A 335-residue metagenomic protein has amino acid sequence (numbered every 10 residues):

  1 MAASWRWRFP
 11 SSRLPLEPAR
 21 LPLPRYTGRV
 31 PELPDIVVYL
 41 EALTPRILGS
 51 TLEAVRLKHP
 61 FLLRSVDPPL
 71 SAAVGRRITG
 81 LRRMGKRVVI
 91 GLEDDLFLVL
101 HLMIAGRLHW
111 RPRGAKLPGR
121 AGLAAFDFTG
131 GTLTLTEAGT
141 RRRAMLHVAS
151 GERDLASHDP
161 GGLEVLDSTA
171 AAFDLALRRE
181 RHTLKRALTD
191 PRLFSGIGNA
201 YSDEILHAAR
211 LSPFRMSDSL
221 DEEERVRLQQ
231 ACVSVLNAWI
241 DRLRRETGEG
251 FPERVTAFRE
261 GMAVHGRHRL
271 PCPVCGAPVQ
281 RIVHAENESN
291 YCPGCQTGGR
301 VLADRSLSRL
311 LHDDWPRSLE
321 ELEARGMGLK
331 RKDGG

Functional and structural regions predicted by a protein language model:
A2-A3, E17-A19, D333: Acidic, Ala/Val/Gly-enriched low-complexity intrinsically disordered segments
W5-W7: Tryptophan (W) side chains
L16, L23-P24: Short, low-complexity intrinsically disordered segments enriched in A/P/G/S/L with frequent Arg, especially at protein
R25-S157, P293-L302, S308-G335: Acidic, proline/glycine-enriched N-terminal capping motif
R29, L98-L211, M216-E223, L228-Q229: Phosphate/anion-contacting hairpin/loop surfaces
T51-P69, R82, R87, A176-G335: Basic, nucleic-acid-binding surfaces and adjacent catalytic neighborhoods in DNA/RNA-processing proteins
